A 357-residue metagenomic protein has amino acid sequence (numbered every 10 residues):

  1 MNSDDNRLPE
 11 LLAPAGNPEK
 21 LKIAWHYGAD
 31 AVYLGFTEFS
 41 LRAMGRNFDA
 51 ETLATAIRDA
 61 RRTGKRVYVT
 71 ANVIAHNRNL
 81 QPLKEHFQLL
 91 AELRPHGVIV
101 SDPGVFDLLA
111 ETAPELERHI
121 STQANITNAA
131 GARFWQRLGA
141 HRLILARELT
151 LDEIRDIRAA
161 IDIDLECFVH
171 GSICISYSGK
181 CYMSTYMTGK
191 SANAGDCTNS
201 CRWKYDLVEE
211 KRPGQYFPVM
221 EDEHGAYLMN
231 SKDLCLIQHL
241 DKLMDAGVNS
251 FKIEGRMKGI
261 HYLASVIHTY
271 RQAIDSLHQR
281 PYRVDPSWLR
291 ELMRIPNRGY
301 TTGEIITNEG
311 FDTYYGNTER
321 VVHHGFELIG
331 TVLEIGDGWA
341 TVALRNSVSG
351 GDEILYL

Functional and structural regions predicted by a protein language model:
M1-Y27, A31-E38, I57, T63-V73 (+5 more regions): Surface-exposed amphipathic alpha-helical tracts and adjacent flexible/coil segments at the periphery of soluble enzymes
R42-R61: Glycine-rich, positively charged N-terminal anion/phosphate-binding segment
V69-A71, V100, I120-T122: Short beta-strand elements of ligand-binding domains
Q81, E115-A129: Gly/Gly-Pro- and Ser/Thr-rich, intrinsically disordered tail segments characteristic of DNA damage-repair and tolerance
G104-V105: Alpha-helix capping/helix-boundary segments
L109: RNase H-like DDE/DDD metal-dependent nuclease/strand-transfer catalytic core used by mobile genetic elements
